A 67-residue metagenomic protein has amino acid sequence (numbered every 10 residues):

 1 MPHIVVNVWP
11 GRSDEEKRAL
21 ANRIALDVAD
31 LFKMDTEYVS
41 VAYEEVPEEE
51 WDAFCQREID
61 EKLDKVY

Functional and structural regions predicted by a protein language model:
P2-Y67: A domain-level signal for the structural core that forms small-molecule/cofactor-binding pockets and catalytic centers
